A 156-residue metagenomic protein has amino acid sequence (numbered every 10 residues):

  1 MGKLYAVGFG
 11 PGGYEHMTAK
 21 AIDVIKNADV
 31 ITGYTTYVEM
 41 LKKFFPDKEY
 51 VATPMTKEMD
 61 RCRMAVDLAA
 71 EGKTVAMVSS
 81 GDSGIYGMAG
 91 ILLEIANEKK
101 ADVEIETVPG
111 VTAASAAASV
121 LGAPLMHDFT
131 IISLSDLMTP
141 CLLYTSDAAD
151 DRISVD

Functional and structural regions predicted by a protein language model:
M1-V108, A116: Class I S-adenosyl-L-methionine
V24, D60, M138-C141, I153: A broad, structure-centric signal for solvent-exposed, well-ordered loop/edge residues that line or flank functional
V111: Active-site histidine-anchored catalytic micro-motif
A118-M138, L142-L143: Short, glycine-/small-residue-rich phosphate/pyrophosphate-handling segment
Y144-D156: Single conserved hydrophobic/aromatic residue that forms the stacking wall/gate of nucleotide- or nucleobase-binding
